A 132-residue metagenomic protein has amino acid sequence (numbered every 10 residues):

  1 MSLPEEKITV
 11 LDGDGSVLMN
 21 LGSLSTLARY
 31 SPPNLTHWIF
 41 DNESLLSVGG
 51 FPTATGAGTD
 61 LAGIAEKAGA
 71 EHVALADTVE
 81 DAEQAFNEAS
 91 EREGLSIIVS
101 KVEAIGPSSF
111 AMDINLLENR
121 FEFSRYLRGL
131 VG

Functional and structural regions predicted by a protein language model:
M1-D41: Thiamine diphosphate
V10-L11, A74-D77, S100: General beta-strand structural signal in soluble alpha/beta enzymes
V17-L18, E43-S47, I105-G106: Short gly/pro/ser/thr-enriched loop/turn and capping motifs at secondary-structure boundaries
L21-Y30, S47-I64: Active-site-proximal loop->helix
R29-S47, G63-A70: A glycine-rich helix N-cap at a beta->alpha junction
H37, V73-L75, I97: Conserved beta-strand scaffold positions in the cores of enzyme catalytic domains, especially in NTP/NDP-utilizing
P52-N87: Conserved thiamine diphosphate
R92-G132: Glycine/aspartate-rich loop-and-adjacent alpha/beta segment that forms the canonical ThDP
